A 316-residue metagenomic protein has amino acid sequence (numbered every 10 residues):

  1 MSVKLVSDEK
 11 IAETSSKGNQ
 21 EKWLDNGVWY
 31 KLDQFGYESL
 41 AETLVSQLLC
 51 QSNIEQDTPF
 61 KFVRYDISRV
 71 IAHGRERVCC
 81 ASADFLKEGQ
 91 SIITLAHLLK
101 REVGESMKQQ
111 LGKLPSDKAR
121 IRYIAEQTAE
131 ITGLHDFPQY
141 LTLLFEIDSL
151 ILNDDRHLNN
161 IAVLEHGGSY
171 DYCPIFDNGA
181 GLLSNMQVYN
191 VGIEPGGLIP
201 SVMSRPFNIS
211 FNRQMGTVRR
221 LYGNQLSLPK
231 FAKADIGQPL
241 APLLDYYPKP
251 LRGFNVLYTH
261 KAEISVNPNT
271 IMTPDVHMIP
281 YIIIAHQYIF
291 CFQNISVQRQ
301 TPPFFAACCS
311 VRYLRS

Functional and structural regions predicted by a protein language model:
M1-E105: Conserved ATP-binding subdomain of kinase catalytic cores across diverse folds
D84-F145: ATP-dependent phospho-/nucleotidyl transfer catalytic cores
K118-Q187: Conserved kinase catalytic-core segment
G168-P274, I295, S316: C-terminal catalytic region of ATP-dependent kinase domains
A262, T270-T273, A285, T301 (+1 more regions): Ala/Thr-enriched low-complexity intrinsically disordered regions
V276-M278, I289, I295: Short hydrophobic alpha-helical segments enriched in small aliphatic residues
C291, C308-C309: Cysteine-centered motifs
V311-L314: Short, intrinsically disordered C-terminal tails of secreted or membrane-associated proteins
